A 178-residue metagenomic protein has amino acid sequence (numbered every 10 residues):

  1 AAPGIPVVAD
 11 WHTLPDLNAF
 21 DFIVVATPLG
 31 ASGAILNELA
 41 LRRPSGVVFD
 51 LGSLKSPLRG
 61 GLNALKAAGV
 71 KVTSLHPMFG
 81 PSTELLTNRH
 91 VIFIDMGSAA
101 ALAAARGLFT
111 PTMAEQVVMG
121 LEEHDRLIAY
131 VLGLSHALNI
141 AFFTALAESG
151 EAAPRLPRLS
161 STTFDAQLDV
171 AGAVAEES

Functional and structural regions predicted by a protein language model:
A1-G4, D10: NAD(P)-binding Rossmann-fold cofactor-contacting core
A2, I35-L39, L58, L62: Hydrophobic packing residues within well-ordered alpha-helices of enzyme cores
G4, F20, R43-S45, N88-R89 (+1 more regions): Short, well-ordered alpha-helix to beta-strand connector turns
H12-R42, V47: Rossmann-like NAD(P)-binding element
T13-D16, N37, A100-R106, F143-P154: Short, basic, helix/turn surface patches
V25-P28, G52, D95: Glycine-rich, N-terminal phosphate-binding loop of Rossmann-like dinucleotide-binding domains
L54-L121, I128: Rossmann-fold dinucleotide-binding core
V118-S178: An accessory alpha-helical subdomain
